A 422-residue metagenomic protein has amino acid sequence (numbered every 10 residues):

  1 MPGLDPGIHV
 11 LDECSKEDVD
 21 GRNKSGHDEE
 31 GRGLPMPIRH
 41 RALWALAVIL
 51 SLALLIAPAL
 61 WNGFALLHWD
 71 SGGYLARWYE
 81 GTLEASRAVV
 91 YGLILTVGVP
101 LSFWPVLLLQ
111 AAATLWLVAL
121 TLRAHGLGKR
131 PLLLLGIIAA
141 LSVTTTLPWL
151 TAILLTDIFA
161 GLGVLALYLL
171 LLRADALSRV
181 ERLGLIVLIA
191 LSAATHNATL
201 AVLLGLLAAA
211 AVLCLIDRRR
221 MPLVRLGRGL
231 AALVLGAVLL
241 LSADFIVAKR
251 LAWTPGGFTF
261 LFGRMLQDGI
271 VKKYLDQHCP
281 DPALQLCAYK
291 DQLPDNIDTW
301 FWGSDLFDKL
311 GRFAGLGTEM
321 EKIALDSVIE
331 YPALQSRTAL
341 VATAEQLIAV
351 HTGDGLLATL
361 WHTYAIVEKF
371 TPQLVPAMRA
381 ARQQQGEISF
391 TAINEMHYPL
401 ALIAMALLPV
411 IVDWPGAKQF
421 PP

Functional and structural regions predicted by a protein language model:
L43, V97-L109, T338-P421: Membrane-interface anchor segments at the N-terminal boundary of transmembrane helices in multi-pass membrane enzymes
W61-L75, T82-L101, L316: Extracytoplasmic catalytic/substrate-binding loops of multi-pass membrane glycan-assembly enzymes
V89-L93, P100-A119, L134-G136, L150: Loop-to-helix entry region of an early transmembrane alpha helix in multi-pass inner-membrane enzymes
W104-G128, A139, V143, L162 (+2 more regions): Transmembrane-helix motifs of polytopic, lipid-linked glycan transferases
L120, F159-A176, G184-I189, L206-L207: Specific aromatic-rich, kink-prone transmembrane helix
W149-F159: Short acidic/glycine- and proline-prone juxtamembrane loop motifs at membrane-interface regions of multi-pass membrane
R182-H196, A232-G236, L240: Membrane-interface alpha helices of multi-pass inner-membrane proteins
W253-T371: Membrane-proximal stem/loop segments at transmembrane-domain junctions that anchor or position
